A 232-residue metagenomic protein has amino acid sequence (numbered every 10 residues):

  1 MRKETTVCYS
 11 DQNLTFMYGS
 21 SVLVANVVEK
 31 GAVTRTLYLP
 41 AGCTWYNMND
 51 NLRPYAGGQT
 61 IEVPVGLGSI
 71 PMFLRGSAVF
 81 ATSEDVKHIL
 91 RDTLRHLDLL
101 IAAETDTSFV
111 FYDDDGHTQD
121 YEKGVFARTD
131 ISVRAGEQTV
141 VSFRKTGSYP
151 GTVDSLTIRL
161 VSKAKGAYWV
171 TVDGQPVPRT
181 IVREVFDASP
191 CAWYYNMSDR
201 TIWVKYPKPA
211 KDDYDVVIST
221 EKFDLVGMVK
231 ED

Functional and structural regions predicted by a protein language model:
M1-V140, R144-Q175, S189, M197-I202 (+1 more regions): Catalytic core of carbohydrate-active enzymes
Q175-F186: Solvent-exposed serine/threonine-rich low-complexity stretches and specific carbohydrate-binding patches
D199-E231: Surface-exposed interaction regions enriched in Ser/Thr/Asp/Glu that occur as long low-complexity tracts or repetitive
